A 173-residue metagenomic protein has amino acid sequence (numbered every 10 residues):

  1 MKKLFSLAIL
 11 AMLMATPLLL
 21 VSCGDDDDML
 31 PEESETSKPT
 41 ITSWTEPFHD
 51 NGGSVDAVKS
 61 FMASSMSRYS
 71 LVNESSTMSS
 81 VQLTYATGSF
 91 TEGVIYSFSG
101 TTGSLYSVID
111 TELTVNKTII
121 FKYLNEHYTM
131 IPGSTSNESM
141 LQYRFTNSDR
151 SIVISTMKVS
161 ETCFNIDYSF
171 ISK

Functional and structural regions predicted by a protein language model:
M1-I9: Bacterial N-terminal signal peptides that target proteins for export
L13-M14: Hydrophobic alpha-helical transmembrane segments of integral membrane proteins, especially lipid-exposed positions
L18-S22: C-terminal motif of bacterial Sec signal peptides marking the signal peptidase cleavage site
G24-K122, E126, K173: Short helix/turn-capping signatures at newly exposed starts of structured segments
S70-E74, P132-S134, I154-K158: Short amphipathic beta-strand and strand-loop transition segments with alternating hydrophobic
T77, F121-S148: Short Gly/Thr-rich strand-loop-strand
T91-G100, R150-S160: Broad, structure-driven detector of short, well-ordered beta-strand segments within folded domains
T156-K173: Short, low-complexity, Pro/Ser/Thr/Gly-rich segments in the mature regions of secreted, periplasmic
